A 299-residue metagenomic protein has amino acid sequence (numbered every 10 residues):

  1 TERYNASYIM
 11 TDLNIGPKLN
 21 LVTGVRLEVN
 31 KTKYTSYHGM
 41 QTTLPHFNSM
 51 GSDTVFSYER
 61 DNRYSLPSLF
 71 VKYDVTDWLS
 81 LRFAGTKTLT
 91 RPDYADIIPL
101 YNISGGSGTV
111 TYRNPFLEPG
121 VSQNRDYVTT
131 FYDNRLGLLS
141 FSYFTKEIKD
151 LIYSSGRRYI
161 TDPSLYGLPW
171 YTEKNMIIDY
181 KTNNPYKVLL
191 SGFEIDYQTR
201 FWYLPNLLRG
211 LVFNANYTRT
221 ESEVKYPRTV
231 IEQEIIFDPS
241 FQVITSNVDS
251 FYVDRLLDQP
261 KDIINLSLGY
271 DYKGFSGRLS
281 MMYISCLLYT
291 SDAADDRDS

Functional and structural regions predicted by a protein language model:
T1-T76, N102-I103: Signature of Gram-negative outer-membrane beta-barrel scaffolds
E2-R3, R60-D61, L89-I148, Y166-F201 (+1 more regions): Outer-membrane beta-barrel signature, preferentially recognizing the C-terminal barrel domain of Gram-negative
S7-L13, L19-L27, P67-V75, L79-K87 (+6 more regions): Membrane-embedded beta-strands that build the outer-membrane beta-barrel scaffold
V29-Y37, L89-A95, L100, R135 (+5 more regions): Gram-negative outer-membrane beta-barrel proteins
K33-Y58, I97-R113, R157-D179, P227-Y252 (+1 more regions): Solvent-exposed loop segments that connect transmembrane elements
P67, P92, P260, A293-A294: Proline-centered helix-kink/hinge sites
T145-E147, L165-C286: Gram-negative outer-membrane beta-barrel transporters
Y289-S299: Single conserved hydrophobic/aromatic residue that forms the stacking wall/gate of nucleotide- or nucleobase-binding
